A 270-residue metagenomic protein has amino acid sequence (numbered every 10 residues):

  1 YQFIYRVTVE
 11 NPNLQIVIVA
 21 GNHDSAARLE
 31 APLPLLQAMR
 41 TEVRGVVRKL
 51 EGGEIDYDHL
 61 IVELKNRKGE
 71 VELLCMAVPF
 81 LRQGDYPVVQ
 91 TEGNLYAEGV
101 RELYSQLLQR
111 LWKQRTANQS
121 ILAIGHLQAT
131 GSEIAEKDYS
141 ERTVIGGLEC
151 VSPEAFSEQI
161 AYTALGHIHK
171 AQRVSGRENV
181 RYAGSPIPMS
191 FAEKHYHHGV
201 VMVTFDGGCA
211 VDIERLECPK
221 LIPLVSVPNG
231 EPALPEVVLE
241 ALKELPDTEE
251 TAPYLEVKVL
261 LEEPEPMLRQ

Functional and structural regions predicted by a protein language model:
Y1-Q270: Extended recognition/assembly regions associated with phosphoester-bond processing machinery
